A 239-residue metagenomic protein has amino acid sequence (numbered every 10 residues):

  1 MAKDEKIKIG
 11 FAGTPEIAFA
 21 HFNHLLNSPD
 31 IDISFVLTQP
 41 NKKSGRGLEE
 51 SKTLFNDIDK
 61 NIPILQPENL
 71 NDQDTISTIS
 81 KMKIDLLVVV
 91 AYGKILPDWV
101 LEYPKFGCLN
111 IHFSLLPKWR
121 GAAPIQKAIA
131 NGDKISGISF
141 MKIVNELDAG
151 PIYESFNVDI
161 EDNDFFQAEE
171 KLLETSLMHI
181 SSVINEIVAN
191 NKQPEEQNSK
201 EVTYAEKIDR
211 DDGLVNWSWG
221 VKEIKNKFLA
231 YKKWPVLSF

Functional and structural regions predicted by a protein language model:
M1-W234: One-carbon transfer enzymes
S238-F239: Short, intrinsically disordered, charge-balanced linker/junction segments flanking boundaries in proteins
